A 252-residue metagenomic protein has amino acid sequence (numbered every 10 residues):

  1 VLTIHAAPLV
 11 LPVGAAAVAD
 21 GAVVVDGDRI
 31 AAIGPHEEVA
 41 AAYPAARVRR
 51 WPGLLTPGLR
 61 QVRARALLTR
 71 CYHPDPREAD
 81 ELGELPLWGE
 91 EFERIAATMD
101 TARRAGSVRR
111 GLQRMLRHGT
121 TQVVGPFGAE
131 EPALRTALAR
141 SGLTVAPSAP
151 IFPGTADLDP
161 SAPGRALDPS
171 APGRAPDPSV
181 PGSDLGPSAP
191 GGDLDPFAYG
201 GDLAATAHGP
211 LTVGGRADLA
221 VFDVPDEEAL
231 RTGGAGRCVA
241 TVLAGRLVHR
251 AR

Functional and structural regions predicted by a protein language model:
V1-A42, R165, G191-T232, V242-R252: N-terminal metal-binding scaffold of metallo-dependent hydrolase/deaminase domains
V1-A6, E38-E90, A102: Replace "His-x-His-based motif
A6-P8, P52, V124-A129, P150 (+1 more regions): Structural motif
E91-S107: Active-site mouth loops of central-metabolism enzymes
A102-R109, R117-A162: Active-site loop-helix segments enriched in His/Asp/Glu that coordinate and activate a nucleophilic water at divalent
L158-P190, L194: Long, intrinsically disordered low-complexity tandem-repeat segments
